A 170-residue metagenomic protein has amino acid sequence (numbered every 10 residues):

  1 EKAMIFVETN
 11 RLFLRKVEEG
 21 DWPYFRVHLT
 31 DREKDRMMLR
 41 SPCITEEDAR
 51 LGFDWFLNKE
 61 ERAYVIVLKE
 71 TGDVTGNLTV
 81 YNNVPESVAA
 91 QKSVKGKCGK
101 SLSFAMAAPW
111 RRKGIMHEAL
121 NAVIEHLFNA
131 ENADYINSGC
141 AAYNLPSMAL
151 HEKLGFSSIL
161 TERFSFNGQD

Functional and structural regions predicted by a protein language model:
K2-R32, A63, V67-D170: Acyl-donor (CoA/ACP) binding surface of acyl/acetyltransferases
V7-T9, R36, N58: Short glycine-enriched loop/turn motifs at secondary-structure junctions
E33-D54: Conserved GNAT-fold acetyl-CoA-binding loop/helix
M37-P42, R62-L68: A short, aromatic/hydrophobic, helix- or strand-capping loop or linear motif that either lines the entrance/gate
D54-E60: Short loop/turn motifs at secondary-structure junctions and domain boundaries
